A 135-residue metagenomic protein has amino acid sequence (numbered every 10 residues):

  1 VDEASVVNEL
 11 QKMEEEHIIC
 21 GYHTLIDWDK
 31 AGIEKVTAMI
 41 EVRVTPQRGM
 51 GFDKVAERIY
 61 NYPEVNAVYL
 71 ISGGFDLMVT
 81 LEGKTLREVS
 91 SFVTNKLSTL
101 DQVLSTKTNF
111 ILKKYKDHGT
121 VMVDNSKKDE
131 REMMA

Functional and structural regions predicted by a protein language model:
V1-A135: A compositional/biophysical signature of low hydrophobicity enriched in polar/charged and small residues
